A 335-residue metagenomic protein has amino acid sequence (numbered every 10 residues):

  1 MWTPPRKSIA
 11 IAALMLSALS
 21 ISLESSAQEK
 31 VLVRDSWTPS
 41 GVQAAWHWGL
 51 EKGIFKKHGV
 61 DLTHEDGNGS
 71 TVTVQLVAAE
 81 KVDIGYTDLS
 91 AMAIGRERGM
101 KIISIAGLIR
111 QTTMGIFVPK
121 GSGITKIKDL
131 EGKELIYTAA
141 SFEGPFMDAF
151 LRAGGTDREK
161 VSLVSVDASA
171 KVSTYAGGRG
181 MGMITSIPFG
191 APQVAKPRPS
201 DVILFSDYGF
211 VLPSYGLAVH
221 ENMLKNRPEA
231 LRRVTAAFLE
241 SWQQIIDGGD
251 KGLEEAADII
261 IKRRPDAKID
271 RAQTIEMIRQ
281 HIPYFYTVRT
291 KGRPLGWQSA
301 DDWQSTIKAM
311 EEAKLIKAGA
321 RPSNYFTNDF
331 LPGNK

Functional and structural regions predicted by a protein language model:
M1-A12: Bacterial N-terminal signal peptides that target proteins for export
A10-S20: Bacterial N-terminal signal peptides
S22-E24: N-terminal signal peptide c-region/cleavage motif recognized by signal peptidases
Q28-P188, I203-D207, V211: Short, glycine-/small- and polar/acidic-enriched structural segments that line small-molecule recognition paths
H64, N68, T156, G177-G178 (+9 more regions): A residue-level marker of the well-folded mature domains of exported/periplasmic proteins
L108-F117, R198-R227, L231, T235 (+1 more regions): Periplasmic-binding protein-like
K225-A313: Secondary-structure end/capping motifs
A300-K335: Conserved C-terminal helix/tail region of periplasmic/extracytoplasmic solute-binding proteins
